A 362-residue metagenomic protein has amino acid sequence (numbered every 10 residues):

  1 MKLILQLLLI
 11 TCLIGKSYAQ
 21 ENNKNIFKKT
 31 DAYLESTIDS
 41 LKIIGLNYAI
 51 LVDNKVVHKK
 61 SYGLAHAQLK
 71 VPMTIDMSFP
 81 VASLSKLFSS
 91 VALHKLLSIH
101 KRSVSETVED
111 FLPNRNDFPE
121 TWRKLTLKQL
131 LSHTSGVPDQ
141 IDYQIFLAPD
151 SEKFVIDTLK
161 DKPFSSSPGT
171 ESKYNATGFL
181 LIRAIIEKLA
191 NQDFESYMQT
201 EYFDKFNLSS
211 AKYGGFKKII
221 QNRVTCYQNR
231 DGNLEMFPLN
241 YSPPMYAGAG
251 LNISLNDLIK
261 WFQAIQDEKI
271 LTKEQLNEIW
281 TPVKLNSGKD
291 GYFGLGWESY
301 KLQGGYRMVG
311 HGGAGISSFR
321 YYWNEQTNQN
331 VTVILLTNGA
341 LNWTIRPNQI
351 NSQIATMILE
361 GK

Functional and structural regions predicted by a protein language model:
M1-N23: Bacterial Sec-dependent N-terminal signal peptides
Q20-S61, E187-Q192, S196-T200, D204 (+1 more regions): Catalytic loop of the DD-peptidase/beta-lactamase superfamily, centered on the K-T-G motif and neighboring
I26, T30, M77, V104 (+6 more regions): Residue-level signature of the cytosolic catalytic core of signaling kinases
L41-N47, L69-Q129, S166-T177, Y246-A249 (+1 more regions): Short active-site loop at a secondary-structure junction that contains or immediately precedes the catalytic residue(s)
G45-Y48, E120, D142-Y143, K212-Y213 (+1 more regions): Surface-exposed patches in mature extracellular/periplasmic domains of secreted proteins
L64-H66, T107-R115, Q144-F146, F216 (+1 more regions): Short linear capping/connector segments at secondary-structure termini
P80-S83, S98-P138, D161, K188-C226 (+1 more regions): Active-site helix/loop module of the DD-peptidase/beta-lactamase fold, centered on the serine-lysine SxxK catalytic
I141-I220, P244-I259: Catalytic-site signature segments of enzymes, centered on catalytic residues
